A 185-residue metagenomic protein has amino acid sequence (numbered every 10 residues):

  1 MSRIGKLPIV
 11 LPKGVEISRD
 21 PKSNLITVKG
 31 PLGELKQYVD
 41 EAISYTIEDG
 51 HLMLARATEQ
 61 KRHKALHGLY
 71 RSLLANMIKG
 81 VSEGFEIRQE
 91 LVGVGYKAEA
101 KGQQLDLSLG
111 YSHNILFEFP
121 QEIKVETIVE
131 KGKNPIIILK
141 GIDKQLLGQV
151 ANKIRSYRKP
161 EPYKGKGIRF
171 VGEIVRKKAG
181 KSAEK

Functional and structural regions predicted by a protein language model:
M1-K185: Structural preference for solvent-exposed beta-strand-turn elements and adjacent flexible terminal/loop segments within
